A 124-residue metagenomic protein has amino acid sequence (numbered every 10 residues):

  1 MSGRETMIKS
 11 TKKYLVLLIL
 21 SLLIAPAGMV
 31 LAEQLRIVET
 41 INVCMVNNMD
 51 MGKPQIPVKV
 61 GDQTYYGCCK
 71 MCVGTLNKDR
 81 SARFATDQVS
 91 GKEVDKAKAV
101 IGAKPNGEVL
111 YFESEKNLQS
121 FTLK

Functional and structural regions predicted by a protein language model:
M1-T6: Short, Lys/Arg-enriched N-terminal segments with co-localized hydrophobic residues within the first ~10-30 amino acids
I8-L17: Bacterial N-terminal signal peptides that target proteins for export
L22-L23, A27-K124: Intrinsically disordered, low-complexity terminal tails/loops enriched in metal-binding residues
